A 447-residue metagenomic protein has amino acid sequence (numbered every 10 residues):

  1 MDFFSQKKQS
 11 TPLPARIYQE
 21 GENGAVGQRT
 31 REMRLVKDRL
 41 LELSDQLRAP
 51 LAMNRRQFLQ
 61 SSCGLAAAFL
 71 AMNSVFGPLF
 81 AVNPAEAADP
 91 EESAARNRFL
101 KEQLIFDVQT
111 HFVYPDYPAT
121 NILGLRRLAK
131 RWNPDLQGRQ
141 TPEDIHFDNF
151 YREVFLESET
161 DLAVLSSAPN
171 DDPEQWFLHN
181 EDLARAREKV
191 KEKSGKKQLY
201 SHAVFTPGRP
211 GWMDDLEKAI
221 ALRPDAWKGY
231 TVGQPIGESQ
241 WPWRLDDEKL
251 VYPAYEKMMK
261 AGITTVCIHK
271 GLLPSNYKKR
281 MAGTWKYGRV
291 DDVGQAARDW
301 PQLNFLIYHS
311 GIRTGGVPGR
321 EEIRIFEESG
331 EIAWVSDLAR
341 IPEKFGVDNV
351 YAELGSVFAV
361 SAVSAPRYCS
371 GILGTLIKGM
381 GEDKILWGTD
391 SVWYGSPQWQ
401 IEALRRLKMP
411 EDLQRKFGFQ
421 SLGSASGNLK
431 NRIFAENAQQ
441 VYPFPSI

Functional and structural regions predicted by a protein language model:
M1-M53: N-terminal secretory signal peptides
D45-M53, N73-T110: C-terminal segment of N-terminal export signals and the immediately downstream linker at the start of the mature
M53-N73, E91-A95, L104, T120 (+7 more regions): Mid-to-C-terminal alpha-helical segments outside catalytic/metal-binding sites
F106-T110, A163-L165, L199-A203, W227-G229 (+4 more regions): Hydrophobic faces of well-ordered beta-strands that scaffold small-molecule active sites in alpha/beta enzyme cores
H111, A168, V204-G208, V232 (+4 more regions): Active-site beta-loop-alpha junctions enriched in small/polar residues
R152-E159, N180-K196, L216-P224, E256-K260 (+3 more regions): Acidic (Asp/Glu)-rich catalytic clusters
N170-G288: Active-site gating/metal-coordination segments in enzymes
W241-W387, L413-R415, S421: Catalytic pocket-lining loop regions of alpha/beta-barrel enzymes, especially the amidohydrolase/enolase/GH5 lineages
